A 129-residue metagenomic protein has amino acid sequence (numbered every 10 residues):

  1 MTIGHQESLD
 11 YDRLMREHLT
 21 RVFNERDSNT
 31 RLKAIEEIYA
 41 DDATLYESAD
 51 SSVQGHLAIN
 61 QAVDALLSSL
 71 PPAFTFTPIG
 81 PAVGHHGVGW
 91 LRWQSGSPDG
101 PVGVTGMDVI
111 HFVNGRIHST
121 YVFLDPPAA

Functional and structural regions predicted by a protein language model:
M1-E37, D41: Short, low-complexity N-terminal intrinsically disordered segments enriched in polar/charged residues
T2-D10, D64-A129: A beta-strand edge to alpha-helix "cap/lid" segment located at domain peripheries
D12, R16, H56-I59, G103: A structural signal for well-ordered alpha-helical scaffolds and beta->alpha junctions
R16, F23, S28, T44 (+4 more regions): Short linear sequence elements within intrinsically disordered, low-complexity coil regions
N29, V53, G100-P101: Loop/helix-junction capping segments adjacent to catalytic residues or to phosphate/diphosphate-binding pockets
L32-G87: A solvent-exposed, acidic/Ser-Thr-rich amphipathic alpha-helical stretch
